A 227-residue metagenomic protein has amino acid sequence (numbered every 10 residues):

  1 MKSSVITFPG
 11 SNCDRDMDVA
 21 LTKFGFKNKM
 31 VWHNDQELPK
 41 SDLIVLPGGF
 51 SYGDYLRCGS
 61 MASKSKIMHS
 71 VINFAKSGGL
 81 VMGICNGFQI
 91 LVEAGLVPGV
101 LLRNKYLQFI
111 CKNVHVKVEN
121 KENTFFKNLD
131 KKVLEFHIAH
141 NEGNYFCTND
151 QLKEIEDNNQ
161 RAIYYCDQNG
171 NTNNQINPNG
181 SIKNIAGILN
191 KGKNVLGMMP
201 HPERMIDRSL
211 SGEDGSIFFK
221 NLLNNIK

Functional and structural regions predicted by a protein language model:
M1-I84, L91-P98, N104-F109, K117 (+4 more regions): N-terminal beta1-alpha1 cap of cysteine-dependent amidohydrolase-like domains
I72-K76, L101-K227: Amide-donor transfer/coupling interface in amidating biosynthetic enzymes
G87-F88, E122: Short, flexible active-site-adjacent loop segments at beta-strand->alpha-helix junctions, enriched in small/polar
